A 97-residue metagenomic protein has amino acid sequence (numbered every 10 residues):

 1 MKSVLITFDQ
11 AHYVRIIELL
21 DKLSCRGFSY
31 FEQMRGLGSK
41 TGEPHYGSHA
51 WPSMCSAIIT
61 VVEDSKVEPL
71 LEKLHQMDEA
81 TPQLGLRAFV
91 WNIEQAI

Functional and structural regions predicted by a protein language model:
M1-I97: Positively charged, small/polar-rich N-terminal and surface patches that mediate targeting and assembly and bind
